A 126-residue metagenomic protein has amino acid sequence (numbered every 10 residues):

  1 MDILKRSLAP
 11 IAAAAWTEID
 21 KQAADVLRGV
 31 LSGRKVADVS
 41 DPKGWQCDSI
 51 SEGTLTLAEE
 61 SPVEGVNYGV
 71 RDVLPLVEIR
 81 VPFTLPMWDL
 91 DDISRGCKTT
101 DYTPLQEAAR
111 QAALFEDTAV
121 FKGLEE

Functional and structural regions predicted by a protein language model:
M1-G69: N-terminal "assembly arms/tails" that initiate or stabilize quaternary assembly in self-assembling proteins
V73-E126: Long, contiguous amphipathic alpha-helices that act as assembly "spine/axial" helices in icosahedral shell and virion
